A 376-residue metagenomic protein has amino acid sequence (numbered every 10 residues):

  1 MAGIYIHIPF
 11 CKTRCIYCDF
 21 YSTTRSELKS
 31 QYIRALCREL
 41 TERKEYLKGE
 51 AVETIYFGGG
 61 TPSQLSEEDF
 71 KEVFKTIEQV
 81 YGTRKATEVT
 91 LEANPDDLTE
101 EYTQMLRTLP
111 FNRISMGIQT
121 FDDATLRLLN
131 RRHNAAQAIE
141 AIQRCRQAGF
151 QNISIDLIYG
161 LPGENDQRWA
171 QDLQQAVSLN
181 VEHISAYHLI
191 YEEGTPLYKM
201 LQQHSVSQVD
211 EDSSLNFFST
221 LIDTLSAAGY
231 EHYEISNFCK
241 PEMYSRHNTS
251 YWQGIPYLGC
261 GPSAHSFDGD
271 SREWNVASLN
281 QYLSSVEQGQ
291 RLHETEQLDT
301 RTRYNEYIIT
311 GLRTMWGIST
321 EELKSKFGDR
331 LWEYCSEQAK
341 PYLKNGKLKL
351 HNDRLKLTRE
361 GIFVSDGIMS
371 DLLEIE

Functional and structural regions predicted by a protein language model:
M1, S22-E45, E50-D329: C-terminal scaffold of the Radical SAM
M1-I8: Immediate flanking context of iron-sulfur cluster ligation sites
P9-F20: Local cysteine-cluster metal-coordination motifs and their immediate loop/turn environment, predominantly Fe-S cluster
D329-P341: Short amphipathic alpha-helical interaction segments
L343-D353: A short, conserved structural fragment
R354-T358: Minor-groove-contacting beta-hairpin "wing" of winged helix-turn-helix DNA-binding domains
E360-E376: Short, amphipathic alpha-helical interaction segments positioned at domain boundaries
